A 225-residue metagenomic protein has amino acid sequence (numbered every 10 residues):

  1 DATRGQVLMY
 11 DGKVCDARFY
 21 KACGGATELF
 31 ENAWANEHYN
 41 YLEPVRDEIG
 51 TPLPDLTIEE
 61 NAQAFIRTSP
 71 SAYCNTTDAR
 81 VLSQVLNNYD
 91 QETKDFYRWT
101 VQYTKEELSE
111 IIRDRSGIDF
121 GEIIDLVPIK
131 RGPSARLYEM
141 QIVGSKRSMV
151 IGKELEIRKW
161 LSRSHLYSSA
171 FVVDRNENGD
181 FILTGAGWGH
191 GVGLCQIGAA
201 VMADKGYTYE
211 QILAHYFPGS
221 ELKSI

Functional and structural regions predicted by a protein language model:
D1-I225: Conserved, single-site charged/polar hotspot
